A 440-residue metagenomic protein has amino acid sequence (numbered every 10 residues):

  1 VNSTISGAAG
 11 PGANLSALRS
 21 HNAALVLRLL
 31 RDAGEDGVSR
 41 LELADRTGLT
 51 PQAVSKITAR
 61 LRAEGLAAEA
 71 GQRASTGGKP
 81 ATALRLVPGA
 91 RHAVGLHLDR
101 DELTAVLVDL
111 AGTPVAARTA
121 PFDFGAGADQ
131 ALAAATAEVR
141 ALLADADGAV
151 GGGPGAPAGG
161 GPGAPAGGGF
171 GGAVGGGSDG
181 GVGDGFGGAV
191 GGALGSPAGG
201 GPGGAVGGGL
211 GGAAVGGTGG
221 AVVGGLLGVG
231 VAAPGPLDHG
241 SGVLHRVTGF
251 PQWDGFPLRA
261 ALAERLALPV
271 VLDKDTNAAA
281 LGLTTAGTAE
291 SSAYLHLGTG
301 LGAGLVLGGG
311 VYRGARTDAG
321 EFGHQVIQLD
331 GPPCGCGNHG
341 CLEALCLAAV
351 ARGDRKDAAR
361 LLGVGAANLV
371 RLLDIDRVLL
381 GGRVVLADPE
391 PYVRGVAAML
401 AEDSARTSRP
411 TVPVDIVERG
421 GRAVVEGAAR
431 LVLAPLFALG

Functional and structural regions predicted by a protein language model:
V1-E69, G77-P80, R85-T119, D123-A149 (+5 more regions): ATP-binding/phosphotransfer module of carbohydrate and carboxylate kinases, centering on a glycine-rich
Q72-A74, N277: Short, solvent-exposed loop/turn elements at beta->coil junctions and helix N-caps that rim active or binding pockets
T113, G153-A156, G161-A164, S196 (+5 more regions): Intrinsic-disorder/low-complexity coil detector
D147-L227: Long, intrinsically disordered low-complexity tandem-repeat regions enriched in serine/threonine/proline and other
G152, G169, G225-G228, G235-D238 (+2 more regions): An exposure/low-complexity boundary signal
V223-G337, C341-L342, C346, L433 (+1 more regions): Phosphate-binding/catalytic loop of phosphoryl-transfer enzymes
